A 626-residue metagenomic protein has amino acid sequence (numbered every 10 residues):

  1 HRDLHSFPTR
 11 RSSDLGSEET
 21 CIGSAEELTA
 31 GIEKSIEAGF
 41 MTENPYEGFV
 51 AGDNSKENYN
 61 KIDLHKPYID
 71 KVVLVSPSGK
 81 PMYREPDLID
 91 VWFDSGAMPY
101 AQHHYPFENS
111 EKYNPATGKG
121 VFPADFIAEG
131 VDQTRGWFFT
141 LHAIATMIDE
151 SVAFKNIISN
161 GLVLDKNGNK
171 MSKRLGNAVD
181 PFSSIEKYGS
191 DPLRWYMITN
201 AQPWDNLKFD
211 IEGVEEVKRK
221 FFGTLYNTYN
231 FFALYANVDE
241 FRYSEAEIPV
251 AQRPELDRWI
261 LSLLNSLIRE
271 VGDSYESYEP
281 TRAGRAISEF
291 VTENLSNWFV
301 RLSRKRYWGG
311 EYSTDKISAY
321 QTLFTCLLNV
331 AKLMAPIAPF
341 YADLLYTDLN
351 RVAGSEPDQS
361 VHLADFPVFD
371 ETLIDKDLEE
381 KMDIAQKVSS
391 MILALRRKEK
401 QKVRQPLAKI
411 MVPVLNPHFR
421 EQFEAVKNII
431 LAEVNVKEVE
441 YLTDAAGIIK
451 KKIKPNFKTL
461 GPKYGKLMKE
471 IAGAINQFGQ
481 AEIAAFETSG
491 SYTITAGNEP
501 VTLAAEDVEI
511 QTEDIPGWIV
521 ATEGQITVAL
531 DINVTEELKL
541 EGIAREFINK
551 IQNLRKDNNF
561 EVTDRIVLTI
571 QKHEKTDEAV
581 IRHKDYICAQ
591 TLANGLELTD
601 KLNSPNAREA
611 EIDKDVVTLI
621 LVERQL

Functional and structural regions predicted by a protein language model:
H1-H5: Short, exposed "boundary/linker" segments that immediately precede the start of a downstream structural module
S6, R10-P99, Y105, I148-E186 (+3 more regions): Feature 926 captures the class I aminoacyl-tRNA synthetase adenylation module centered on the KMSKS loop
P106, S110: Aromatic-residue-lined binding/catalytic grooves and analogous aromatic/hydrophobic interfacial grooves in multimeric
P115-V121: Short, surface-exposed loop/turn microsegments at beta-strand edges and helix-strand junctions
V121-D132: A short glycine/serine-rich beta->alpha loop
T140-M147: Short Ser/Thr-interspersed hydrophobic loop/turn segments at strand-loop and sheet-helix junctions that line or gate
T199: Structured mid-domain segments that build the active-site/substrate or prosthetic-cofactor binding neighborhood
